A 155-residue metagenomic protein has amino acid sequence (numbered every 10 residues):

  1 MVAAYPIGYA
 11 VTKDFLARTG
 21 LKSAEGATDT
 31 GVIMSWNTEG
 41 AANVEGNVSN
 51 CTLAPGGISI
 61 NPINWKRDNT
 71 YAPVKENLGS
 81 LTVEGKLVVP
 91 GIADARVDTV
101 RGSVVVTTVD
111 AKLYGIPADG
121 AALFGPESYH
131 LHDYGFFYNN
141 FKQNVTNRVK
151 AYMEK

Functional and structural regions predicted by a protein language model:
M1-F137, K142-N147, A151, K155: Surface cap/lid and interfacial helix-loop subdomains adjacent to catalytic sites that gate substrate access
